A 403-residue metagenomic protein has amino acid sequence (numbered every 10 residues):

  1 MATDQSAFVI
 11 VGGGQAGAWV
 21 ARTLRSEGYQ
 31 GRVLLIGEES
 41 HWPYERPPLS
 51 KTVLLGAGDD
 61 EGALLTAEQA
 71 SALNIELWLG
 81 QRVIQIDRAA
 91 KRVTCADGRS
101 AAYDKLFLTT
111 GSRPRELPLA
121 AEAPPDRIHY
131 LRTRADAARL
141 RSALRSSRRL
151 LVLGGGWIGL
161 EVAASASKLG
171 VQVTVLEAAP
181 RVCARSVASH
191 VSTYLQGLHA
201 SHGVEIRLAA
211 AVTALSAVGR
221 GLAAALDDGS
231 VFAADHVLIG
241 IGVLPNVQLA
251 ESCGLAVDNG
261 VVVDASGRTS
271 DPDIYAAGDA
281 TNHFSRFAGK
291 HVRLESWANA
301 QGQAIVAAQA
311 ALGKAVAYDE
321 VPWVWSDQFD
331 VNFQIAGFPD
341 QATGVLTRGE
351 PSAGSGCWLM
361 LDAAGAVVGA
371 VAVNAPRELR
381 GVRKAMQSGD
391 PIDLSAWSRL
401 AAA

Functional and structural regions predicted by a protein language model:
M1-V9, L65-L151, A225-D227, H236-G240 (+3 more regions): FAD-binding core/adjacent interface of flavoenzyme oxidoreductases
A2-A7, S26, A280-P376: Mid-to-C-terminal Rossmann-like scaffold of FAD/NAD(P)H-dependent oxidoreductases
A2-E76, S165-S186, G381: Beta1-alpha1 glycine-rich phosphate/pyrophosphate-binding loop at the start of Rossmann-like nucleotide-binding domains
G12-Q15, E38, R132-T133, L153-I158: Glycine-rich Rossmann-fold phosphate-binding loop(s) that bind the pyrophosphate of adenine dinucleotide cofactors
S50, R149, I158-A214, S296-N299 (+1 more regions): Rossmann-like dinucleotide-binding cores of NAD(P)H-dependent redox enzymes
L79-A90, L208-R220: A conserved short coil-to-beta-strand element within the FAD-binding core of flavoproteins
P124-S147, R220-A225, V231-V306: FAD-site-proximal beta/loop scaffold in flavoenzymes
L140, P391-A403: Cysteine/selenocysteine-centered motifs that mediate thiol-based redox chemistry or coordinate metal-sulfur cofactors
